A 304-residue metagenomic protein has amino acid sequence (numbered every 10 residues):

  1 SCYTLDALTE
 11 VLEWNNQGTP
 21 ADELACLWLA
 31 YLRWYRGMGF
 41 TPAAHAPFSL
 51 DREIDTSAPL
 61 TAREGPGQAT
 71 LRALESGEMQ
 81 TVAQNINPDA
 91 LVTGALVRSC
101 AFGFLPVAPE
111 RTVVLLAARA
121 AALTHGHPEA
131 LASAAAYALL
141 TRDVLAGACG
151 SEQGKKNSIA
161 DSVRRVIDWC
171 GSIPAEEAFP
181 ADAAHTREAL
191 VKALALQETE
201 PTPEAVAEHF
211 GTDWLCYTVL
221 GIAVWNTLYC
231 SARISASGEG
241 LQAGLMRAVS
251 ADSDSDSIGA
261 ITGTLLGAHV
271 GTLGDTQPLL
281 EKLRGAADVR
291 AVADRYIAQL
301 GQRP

Functional and structural regions predicted by a protein language model:
S1-P304: Structured, active/binding-site neighborhoods that engage oxygen-rich ligands
